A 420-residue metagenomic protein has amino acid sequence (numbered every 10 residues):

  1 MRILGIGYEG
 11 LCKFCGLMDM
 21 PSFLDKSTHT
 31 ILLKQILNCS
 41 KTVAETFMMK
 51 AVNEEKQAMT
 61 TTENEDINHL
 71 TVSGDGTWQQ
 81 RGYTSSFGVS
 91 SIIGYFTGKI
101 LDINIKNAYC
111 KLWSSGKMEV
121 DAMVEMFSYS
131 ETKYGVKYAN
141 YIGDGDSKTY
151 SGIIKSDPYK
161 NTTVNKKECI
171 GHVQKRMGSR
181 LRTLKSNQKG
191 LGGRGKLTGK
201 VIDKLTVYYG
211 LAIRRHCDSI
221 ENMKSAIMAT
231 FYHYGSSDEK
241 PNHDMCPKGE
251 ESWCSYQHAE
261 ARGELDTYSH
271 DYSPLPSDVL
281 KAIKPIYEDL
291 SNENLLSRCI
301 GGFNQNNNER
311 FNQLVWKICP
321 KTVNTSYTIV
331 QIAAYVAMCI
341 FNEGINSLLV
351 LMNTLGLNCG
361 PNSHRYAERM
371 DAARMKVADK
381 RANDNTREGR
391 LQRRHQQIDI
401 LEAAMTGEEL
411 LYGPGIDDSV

Functional and structural regions predicted by a protein language model:
M1, K284-I300: Extended, non-catalytic structural segments that build the interaction scaffolds of large macromolecular assemblies
M1, P276, G301-Q305: Amphipathic, non-membrane alpha-helical segments in soluble helical-bundle scaffolds
M1-K13, L17-N140, S147-S273, P285 (+1 more regions): RNase H-like nuclease fold core
E9, C110, S291-L295, L314: General secondary-structure edge motif
E125-Y129, I286-N292, N308-Q313: Short amphipathic alpha-helical segments, especially helix-boundary/capping motifs
G143, S147, H172, N306-Q313: Alpha-helical transmembrane segments that form the membrane-embedded catalytic/substrate-binding core of multi-pass
L280: Active-site rim beta-loop-alpha module in soluble metabolic enzymes
N294-Q392, Q396: Amphipathic alpha-helical/coiled-coil segments positioned at domain termini
